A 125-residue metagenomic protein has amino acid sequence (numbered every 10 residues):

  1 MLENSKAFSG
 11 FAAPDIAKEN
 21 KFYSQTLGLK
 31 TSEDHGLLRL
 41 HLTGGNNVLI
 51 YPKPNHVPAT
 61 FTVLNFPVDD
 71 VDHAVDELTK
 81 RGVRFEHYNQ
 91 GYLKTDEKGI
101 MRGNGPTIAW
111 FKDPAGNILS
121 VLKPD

Functional and structural regions predicted by a protein language model:
M1-K18, N47, F61-L64, L122-D125: N-terminal beta-strand motif that seeds the catalytic metal site of vicinal oxygen chelate
M1-L2, F66, V75-D125: Vicinal oxygen chelate
D15-K30: Amphipathic alpha-helical segments
K18-E19, H35, H73: Short Gly/charged-rich anion-binding patches and loops
F22, V71-E77: Short amphipathic alpha-helices within nucleic acid-binding modules
L29-D69, E86-H87, N104, I118-K123: Conserved short beta-strand elements that form part of the metal-binding/catalytic scaffold of enzyme active sites
